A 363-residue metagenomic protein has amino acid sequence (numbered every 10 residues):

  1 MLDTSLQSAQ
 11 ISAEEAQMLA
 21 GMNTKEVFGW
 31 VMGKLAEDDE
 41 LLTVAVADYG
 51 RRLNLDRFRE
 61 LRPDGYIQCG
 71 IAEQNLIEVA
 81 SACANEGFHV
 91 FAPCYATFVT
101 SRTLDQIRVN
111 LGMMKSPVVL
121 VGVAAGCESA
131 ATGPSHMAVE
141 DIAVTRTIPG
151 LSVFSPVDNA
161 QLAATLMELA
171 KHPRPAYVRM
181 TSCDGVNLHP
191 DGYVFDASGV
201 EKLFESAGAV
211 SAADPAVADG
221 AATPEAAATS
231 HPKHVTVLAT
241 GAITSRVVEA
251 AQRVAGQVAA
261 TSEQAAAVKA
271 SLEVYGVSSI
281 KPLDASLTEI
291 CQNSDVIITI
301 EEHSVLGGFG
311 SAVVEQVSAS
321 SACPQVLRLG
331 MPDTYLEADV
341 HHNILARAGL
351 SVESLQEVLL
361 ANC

Functional and structural regions predicted by a protein language model:
M1-R179, D184-G185, A197, A212 (+1 more regions): Thiamine diphosphate
L2-S5, V46, R51-D56, E60 (+2 more regions): Thiamine diphosphate
